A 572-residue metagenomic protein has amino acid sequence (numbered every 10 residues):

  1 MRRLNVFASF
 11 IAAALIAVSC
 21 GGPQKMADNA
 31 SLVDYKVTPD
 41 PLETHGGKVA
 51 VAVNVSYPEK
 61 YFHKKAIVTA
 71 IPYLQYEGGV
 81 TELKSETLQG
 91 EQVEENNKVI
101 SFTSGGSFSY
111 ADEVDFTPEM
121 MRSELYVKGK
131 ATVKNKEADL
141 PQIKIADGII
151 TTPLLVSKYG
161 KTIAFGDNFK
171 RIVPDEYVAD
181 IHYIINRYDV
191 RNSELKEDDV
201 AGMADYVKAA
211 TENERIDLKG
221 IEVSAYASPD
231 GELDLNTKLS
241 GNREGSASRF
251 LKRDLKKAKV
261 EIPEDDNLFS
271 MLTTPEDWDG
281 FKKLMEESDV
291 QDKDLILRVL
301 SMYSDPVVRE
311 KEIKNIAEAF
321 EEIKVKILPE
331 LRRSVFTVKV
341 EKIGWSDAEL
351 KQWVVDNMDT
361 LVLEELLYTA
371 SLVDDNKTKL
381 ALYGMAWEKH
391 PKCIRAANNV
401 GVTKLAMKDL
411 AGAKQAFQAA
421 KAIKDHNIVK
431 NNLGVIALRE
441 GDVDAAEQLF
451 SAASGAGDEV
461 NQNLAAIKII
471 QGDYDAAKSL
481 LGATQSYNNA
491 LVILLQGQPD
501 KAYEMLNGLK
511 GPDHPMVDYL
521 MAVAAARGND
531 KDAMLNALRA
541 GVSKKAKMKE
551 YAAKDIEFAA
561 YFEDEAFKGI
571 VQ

Functional and structural regions predicted by a protein language model:
R2-P515, D530-A533, A537-A540, A546 (+3 more regions): N-terminal targeting segments with Sec-dependent signals, encompassing both cleavable signal peptides and non-cleavable
H514-A524: Amphipathic alpha-helical protein-interaction segments enriched in hydrophobic
A524, K554-E557: Small/polar glycine-rich anion-binding or flexible loop at a beta-alpha turn
R527: Short internal loop-to-helix segment that lines adenine-nucleotide cofactor pockets
A553-K554, E563: Phosphate-coordinating loops and pocket residues in cytosolic domains that bind phosphorylated ligands
